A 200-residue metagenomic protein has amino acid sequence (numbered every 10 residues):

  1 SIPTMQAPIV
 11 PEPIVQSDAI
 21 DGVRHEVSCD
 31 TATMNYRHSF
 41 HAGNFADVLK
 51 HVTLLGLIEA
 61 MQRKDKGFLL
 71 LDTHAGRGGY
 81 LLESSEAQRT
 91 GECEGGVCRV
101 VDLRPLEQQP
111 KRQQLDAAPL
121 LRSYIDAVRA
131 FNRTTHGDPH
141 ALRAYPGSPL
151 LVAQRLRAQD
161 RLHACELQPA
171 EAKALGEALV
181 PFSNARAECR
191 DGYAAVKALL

Functional and structural regions predicted by a protein language model:
S1, Q6-P8, P13-Q16: Intrinsically disordered, low-complexity proline-rich tandem-repeat tracts
T4-M5, D21, A32: Low-complexity, intrinsically disordered segments with a bias for serine/threonine
V10, V23-C29: N-terminal amphipathic/hydrophobic targeting modules at extreme N-termini, encompassing cleavable Sec/SRP-type signal
V15-D21, H25: Repetitive helical segments and hydrophobic/amphipathic motifs
V27-L200: Class I S-adenosyl-L-methionine-dependent methyltransferase catalytic core
